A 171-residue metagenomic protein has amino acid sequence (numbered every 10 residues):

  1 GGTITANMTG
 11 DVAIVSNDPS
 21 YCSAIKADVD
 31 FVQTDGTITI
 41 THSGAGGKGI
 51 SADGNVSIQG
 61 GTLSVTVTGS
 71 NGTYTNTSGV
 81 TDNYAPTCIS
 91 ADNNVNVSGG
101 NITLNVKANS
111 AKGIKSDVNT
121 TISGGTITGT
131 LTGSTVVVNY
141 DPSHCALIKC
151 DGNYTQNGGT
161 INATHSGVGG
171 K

Functional and structural regions predicted by a protein language model:
G1-K171: A composition-driven surface/loop motif
